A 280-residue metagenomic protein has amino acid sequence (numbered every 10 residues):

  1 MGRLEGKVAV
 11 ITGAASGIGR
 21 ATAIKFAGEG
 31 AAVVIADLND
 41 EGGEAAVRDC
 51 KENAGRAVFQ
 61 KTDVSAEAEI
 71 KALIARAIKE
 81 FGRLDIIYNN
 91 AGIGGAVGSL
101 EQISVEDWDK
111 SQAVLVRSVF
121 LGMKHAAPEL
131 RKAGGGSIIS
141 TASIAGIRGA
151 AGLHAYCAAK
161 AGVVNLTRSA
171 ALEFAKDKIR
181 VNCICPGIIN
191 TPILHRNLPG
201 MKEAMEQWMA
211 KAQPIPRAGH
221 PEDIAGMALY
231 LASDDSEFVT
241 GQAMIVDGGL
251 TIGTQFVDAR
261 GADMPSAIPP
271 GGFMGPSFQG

Functional and structural regions predicted by a protein language model:
R3-V34, A170: Canonical Rossmann dinucleotide-binding motif of NAD(H)/NADP(H)-dependent dehydrogenases/reductases, specifically
K71, G94-D109, K132, G152-A155 (+3 more regions): Conserved mid-core segment of classical short-chain dehydrogenase/reductases
E101-F120, I139, Y156, V163 (+1 more regions): Catalytic Tyr-X3-Lys loop
M123, A159, T167: Active-site helix of classical SDR
P128, L172-K176, E237: Alpha-helical segment proximal to the catalytic Tyr-Lys
S143: Residue(s) in the substrate-gating loop at a strand-loop-helix junction that position the organic substrate next
C183, E203-D235, V239, M244-G248 (+1 more regions): C-terminal helical subdomain
P186-R196: Short, flexible catalytic-loop segment of classical short-chain dehydrogenase/reductase
